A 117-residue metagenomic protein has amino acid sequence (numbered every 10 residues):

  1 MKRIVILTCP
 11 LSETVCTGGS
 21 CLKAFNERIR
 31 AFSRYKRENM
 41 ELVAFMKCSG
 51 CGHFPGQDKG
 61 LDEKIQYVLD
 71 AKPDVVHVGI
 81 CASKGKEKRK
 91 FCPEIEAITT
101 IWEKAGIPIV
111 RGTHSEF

Functional and structural regions predicted by a protein language model:
M1-Q66, K88-F91: Conserved mixed alpha/beta catalytic, RNA-binding, or beta-rich assembly cores of soluble enzyme, regulatory
E41, I101-W102, P108: Flanking helices and flexible, charged tails adjoining ferredoxin-like Fe-S electron-transfer domains in multi-subunit
K72-P73: Proline-aspartate-enriched helix->loop->beta-strand connector
C81: Flexible loop residues that form catalytic and substrate-binding hotspots at small-molecule/glycan-binding clefts
E87-W102: Short Gly/Thr/Asp-enriched flexible loops that form oxyanion-binding sites at enzyme active sites
G106-F117: Divalent-metal-activated hydrolytic enzyme cores
